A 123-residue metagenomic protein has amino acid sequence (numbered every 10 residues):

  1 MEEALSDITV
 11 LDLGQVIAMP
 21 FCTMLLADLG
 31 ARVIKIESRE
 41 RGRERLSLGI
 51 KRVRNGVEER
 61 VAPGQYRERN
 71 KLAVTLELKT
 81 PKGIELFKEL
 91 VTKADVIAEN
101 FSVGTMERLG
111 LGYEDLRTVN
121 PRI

Functional and structural regions predicted by a protein language model:
M1-I123: N-terminal helix-loop segment corresponding to the beta1-alpha1 unit of nucleotide/adenylate-binding folds
